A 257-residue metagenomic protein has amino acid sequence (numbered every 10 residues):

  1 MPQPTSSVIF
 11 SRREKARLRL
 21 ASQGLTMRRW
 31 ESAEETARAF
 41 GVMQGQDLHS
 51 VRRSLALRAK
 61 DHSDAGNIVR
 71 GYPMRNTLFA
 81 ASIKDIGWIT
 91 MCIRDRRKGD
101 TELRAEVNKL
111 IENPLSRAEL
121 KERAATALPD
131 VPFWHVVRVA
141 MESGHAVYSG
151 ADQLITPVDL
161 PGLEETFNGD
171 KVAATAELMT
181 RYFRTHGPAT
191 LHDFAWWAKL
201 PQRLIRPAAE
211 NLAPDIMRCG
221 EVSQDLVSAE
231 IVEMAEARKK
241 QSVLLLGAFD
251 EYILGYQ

Functional and structural regions predicted by a protein language model:
M1-L115, E122: Phosphate-backbone binding and catalysis cores of DNA-processing enzymes
H62, V137-R138, R206-A213: Short, hydrophobic-biased segments on the C-terminal half of alpha helices that form "recognition helices"
D64-T77, E142-A151, A213-G220: A short, conserved structural fragment
K84-I86, Q153-G169, Q224-E236: Short, cationic-aromatic polyanion-contact patches
R97-P114, K171-G187, A209: Positively charged, polyanion-binding regions of nucleic-acid-associated proteins
R117-A125, L191-A195: A short acidic, leucine-rich amphipathic alpha-helix
F133-R206: Loop-centered beta-sheet repeat module
I216-Q257: Non-catalytic regulatory appendages
